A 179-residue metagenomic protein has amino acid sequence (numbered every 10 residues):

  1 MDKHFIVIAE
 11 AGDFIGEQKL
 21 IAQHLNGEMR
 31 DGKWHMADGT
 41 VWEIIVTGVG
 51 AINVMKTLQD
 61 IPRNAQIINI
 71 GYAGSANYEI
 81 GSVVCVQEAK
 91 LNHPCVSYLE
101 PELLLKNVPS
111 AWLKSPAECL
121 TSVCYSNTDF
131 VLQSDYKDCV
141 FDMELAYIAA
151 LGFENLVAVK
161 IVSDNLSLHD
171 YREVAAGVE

Functional and structural regions predicted by a protein language model:
M1-K3, D38: Short, Lys/Arg-enriched, disordered terminal segments
H4-G27: N-terminal beta1-alpha1 ligand-phosphate binding loop
E28-E179: Glycine-rich phosphate- or other oxyanion-binding loops that anchor nucleotides, phosphorylated ligands
